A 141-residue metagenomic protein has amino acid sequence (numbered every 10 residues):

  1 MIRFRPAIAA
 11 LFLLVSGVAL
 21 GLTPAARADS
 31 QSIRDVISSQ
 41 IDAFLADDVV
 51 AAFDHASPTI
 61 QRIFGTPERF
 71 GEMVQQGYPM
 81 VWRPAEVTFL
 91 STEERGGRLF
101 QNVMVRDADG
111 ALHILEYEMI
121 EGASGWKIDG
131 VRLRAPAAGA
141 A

Functional and structural regions predicted by a protein language model:
M1-P6: Positively charged n-region of N-terminal signal peptides that target proteins for export
A10-G21: Bacterial N-terminal signal peptides
L20-A46: Short, low-complexity N-terminal intrinsically disordered segments enriched in polar/charged residues
Q31-D35, S39, V49-G96: Short solvent-exposed beta->alpha transition segments
S91-A141: Exposed beta-sheet edge and beta->alpha loop/turn motif
